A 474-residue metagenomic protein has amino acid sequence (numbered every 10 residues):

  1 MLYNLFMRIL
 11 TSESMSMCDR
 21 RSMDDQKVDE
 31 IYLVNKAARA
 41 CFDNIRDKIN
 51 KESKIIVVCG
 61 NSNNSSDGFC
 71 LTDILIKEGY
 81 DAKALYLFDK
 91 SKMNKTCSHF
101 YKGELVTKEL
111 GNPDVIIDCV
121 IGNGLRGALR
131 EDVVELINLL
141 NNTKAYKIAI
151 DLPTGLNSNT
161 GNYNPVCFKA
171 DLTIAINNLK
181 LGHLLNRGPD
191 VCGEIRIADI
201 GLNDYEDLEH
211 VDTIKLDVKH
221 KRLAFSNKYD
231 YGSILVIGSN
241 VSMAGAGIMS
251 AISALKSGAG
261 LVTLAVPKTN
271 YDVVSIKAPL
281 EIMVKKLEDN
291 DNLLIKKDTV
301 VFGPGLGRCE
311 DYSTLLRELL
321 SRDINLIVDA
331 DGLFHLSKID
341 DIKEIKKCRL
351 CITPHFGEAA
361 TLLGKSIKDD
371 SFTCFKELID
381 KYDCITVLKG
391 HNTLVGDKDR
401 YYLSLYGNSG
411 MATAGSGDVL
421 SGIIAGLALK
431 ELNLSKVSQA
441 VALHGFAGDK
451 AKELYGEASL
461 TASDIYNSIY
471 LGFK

Functional and structural regions predicted by a protein language model:
L2-A84, H183-N325, F334-C351, F356 (+1 more regions): Small-residue (G/A/S/T)-rich helix-start motifs and N-terminal tracts that mark the onset
F42-V120, A128-I150: Nucleotide and nucleotide-moiety/phosphate-recognizing core
Y86, L110, N177, K286-E288: Short beta->alpha connector loops at strand-helix junctions that form conserved, small/polar/Pro-enriched
F88-S91, P153-T154, T269, G332: Short beta-alpha junction loops
V120-L208: Internal gly/pro-rich beta-alpha loop/helix module that stabilizes soluble enzyme cofactors or their anionic handles
